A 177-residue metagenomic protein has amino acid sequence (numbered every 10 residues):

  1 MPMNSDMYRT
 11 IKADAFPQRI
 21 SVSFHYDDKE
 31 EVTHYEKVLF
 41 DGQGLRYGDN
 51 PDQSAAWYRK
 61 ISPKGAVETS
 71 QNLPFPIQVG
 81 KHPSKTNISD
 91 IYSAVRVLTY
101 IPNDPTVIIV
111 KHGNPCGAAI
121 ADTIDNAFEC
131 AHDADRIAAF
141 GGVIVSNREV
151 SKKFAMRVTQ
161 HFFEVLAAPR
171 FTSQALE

Functional and structural regions predicted by a protein language model:
M1-L176: Active-site loops and adjacent core secondary-structure elements that bind or stabilize anionic groups
